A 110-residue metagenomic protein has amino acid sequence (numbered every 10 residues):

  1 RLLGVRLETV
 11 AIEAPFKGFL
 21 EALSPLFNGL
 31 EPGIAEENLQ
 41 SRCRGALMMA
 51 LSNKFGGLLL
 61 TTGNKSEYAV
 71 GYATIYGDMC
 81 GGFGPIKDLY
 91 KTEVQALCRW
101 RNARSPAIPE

Functional and structural regions predicted by a protein language model:
R1-S66, C98: ATP-dependent adenylation/nucleotidyltransferase module used to activate substrates
G57-L59, N64-E110: Mid-to-C-terminal catalytic subdomains of enzymes that bind/position adenosyl phosphate moieties or nucleic-acid
